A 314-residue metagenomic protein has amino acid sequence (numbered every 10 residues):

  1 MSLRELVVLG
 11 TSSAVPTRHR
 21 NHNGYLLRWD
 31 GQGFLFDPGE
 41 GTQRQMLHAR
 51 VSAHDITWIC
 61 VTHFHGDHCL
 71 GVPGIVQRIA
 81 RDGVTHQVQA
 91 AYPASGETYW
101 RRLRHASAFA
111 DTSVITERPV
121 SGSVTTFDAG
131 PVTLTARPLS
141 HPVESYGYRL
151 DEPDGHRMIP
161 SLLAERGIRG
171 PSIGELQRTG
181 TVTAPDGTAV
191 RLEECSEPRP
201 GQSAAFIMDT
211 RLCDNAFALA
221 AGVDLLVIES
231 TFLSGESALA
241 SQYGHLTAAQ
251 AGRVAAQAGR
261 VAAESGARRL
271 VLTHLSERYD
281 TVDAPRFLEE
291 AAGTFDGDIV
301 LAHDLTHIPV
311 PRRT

Functional and structural regions predicted by a protein language model:
S2-V51, Y148-L150, S196-I207, L225: Conserved beta-strand hairpin/beta-sheet module of binuclear metal-dependent hydrolase folds, prominently
V7, A91, T116-S121, T135-R137 (+1 more regions): General small-molecule cofactor/ligand-binding pocket signal
S13, G66, A90, S276-Y279: Short histidine/acidic/glycine/proline-rich micro-motifs that form metal- and phosphate-coordinating active-site loops
T17, V132-F206, T210-A218, L225-V227: Active-site-proximal loop/helix segment associated with metal-binding centers of metalloenzymes
F36-G39, I56-F64, P93, A204-T210 (+3 more regions): Active-site neighborhood of phospho(di)ester-bond hydrolases with catalytic His/Asp-centered motifs
E40-A91, T116-S121: Active-site metal-binding motif and surrounding structural segment of the metallo-beta-lactamase
V84-V88, P93-P119, R278: Active-site neighborhood of divalent metal-dependent phosphoester bond hydrolases
G122-S123, C213-T314: Binuclear metal-ion centers of metallo-dependent hydrolases, dominated by the metallo-beta-lactamase
